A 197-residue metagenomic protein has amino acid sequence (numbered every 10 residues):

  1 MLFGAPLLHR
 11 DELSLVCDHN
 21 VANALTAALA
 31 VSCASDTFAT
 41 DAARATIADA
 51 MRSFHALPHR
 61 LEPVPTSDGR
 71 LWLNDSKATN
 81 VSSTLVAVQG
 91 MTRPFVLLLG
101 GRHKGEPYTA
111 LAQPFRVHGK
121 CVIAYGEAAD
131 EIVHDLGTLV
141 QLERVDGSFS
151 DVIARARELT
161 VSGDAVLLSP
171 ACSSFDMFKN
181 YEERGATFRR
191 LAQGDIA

Functional and structural regions predicted by a protein language model:
M1-G4: Short polybasic amphipathic segments
L8-G119, H134: Nucleotide phosphate-binding/pyrophosphate-handling subdomain across enzymes that bind or process nucleotide phosphates
R10, L167-A171: Short beta-strands and strand-loop turn motifs
T26, F178-Y181: Short, solvent-exposed loop/turn segments at secondary-structure boundaries
T79, G101-K104, A128, A171-F175: Short glycine-rich anion-binding loops that position phosphate/pyrophosphate groups of nucleotides and phosphorylated
T109-D164: C-terminal helical cap/extension that packs against the catalytic core of soluble nucleotide-cofactor enzymes
R189-A197: Short, flexible loop segments at boundaries between secondary-structure elements
